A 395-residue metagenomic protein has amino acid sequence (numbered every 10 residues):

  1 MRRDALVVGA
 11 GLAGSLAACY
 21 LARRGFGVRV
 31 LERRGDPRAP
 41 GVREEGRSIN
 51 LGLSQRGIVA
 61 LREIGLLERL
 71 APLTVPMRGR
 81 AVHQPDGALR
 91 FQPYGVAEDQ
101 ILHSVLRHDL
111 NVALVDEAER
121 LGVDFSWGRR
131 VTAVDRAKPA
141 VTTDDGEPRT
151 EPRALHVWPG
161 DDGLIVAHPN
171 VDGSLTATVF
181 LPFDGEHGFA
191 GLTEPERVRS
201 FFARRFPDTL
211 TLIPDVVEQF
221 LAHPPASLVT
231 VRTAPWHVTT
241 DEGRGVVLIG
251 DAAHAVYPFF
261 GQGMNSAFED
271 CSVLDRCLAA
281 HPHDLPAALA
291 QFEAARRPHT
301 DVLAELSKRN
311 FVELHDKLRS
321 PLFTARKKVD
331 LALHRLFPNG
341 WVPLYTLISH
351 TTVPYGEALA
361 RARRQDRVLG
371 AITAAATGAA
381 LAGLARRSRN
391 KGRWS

Functional and structural regions predicted by a protein language model:
M1-A13: Beta1/beta-strand and adjacent pyrophosphate-binding region of the FAD-binding site in flavoprotein oxidoreductases
M1-D4, S54-D144, P195, A360: Conserved N-terminal helical subregion
A10-R23, P224-R309, E313: Conserved mid-domain beta->alpha element of the FAD-binding
A22-G46: Glycine-rich FAD pyrophosphate-binding loop
P72-P76, P207-L221, P282-A290, T300-A304: Acidic/histidine metal-binding catalytic segments
D116, R120-V123, W127-L228, R232 (+1 more regions): Conserved FAD-binding catalytic core of PHBH/FMO-like flavoproteins
R276-S395: C-terminal helical "tail/cap" subdomain of flavin- and related membrane-associated enzymes
